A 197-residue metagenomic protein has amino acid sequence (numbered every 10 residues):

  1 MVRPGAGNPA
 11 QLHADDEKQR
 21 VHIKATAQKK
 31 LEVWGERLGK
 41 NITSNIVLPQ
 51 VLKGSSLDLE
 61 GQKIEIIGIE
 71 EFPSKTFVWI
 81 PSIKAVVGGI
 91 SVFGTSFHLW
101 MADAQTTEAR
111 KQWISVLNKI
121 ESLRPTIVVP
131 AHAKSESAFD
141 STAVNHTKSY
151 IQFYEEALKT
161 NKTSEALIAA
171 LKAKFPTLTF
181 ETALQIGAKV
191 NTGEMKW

Functional and structural regions predicted by a protein language model:
M1-S56, L158: Active-site HxH/HxHxD metal-binding segment of metal-dependent hydrolases
G5-P9, I66, I120: Alpha-helix C-terminal capping segments
V21-V33, S56, K63, S122-I127 (+1 more regions): Accessory terminal helices/loops
T43-L48, S96-H98, V116-L123, L158-T163: Short C-terminal domain-edge/linker segments immediately following a structured domain
S44-I46, Q50, I64, I69 (+1 more regions): Active-site catalytic loop in hydrolytic enzyme cores
S55, G61-Q62, I83-K84: Well-ordered beta-strand scaffold positions
L57-D58, V78: Compact, aliphatic and Gly/Pro-tolerant "microcore" segments centered on a short helix or tight beta-hairpin and their
I67-N145, S149, F153: Metallo-beta-lactamase
